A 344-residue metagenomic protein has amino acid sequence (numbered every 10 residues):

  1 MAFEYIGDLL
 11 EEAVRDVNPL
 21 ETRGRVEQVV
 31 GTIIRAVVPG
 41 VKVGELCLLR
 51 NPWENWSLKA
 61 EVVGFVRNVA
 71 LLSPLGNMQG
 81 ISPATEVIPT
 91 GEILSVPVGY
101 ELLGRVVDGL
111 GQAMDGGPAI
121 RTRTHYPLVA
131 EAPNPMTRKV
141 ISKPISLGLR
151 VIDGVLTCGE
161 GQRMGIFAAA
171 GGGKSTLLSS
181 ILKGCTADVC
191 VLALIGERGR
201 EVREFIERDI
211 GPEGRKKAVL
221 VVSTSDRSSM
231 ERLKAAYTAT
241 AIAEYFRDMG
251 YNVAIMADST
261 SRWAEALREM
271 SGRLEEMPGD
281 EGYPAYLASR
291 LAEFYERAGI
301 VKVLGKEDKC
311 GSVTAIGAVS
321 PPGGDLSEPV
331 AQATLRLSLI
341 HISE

Functional and structural regions predicted by a protein language model:
M1, A60, S338-E344: Polar low-complexity intrinsically disordered regions
A2-L147: Acidic-enriched and Gly/Ser
V29, P97, G109, S146 (+5 more regions): Short glycine/serine/threonine-biased micro-segments
G76, S95-G99, L103, D115 (+10 more regions): Generic, ordered loop/turn and secondary-structure boundary motif
T85-V87, M114-Q162, T176-S180, G214-R227 (+1 more regions): P-loop NTPase nucleotide-binding/switch module
G154-V155, G161-S343: P-loop NTPase catalytic core
